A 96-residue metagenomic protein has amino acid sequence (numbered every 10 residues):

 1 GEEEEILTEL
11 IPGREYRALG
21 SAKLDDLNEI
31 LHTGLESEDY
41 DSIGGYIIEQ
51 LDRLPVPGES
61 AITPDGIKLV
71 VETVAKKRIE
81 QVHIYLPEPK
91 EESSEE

Functional and structural regions predicted by a protein language model:
G1-E96: Cytosolic regulatory modules rich in charged/polar residues
